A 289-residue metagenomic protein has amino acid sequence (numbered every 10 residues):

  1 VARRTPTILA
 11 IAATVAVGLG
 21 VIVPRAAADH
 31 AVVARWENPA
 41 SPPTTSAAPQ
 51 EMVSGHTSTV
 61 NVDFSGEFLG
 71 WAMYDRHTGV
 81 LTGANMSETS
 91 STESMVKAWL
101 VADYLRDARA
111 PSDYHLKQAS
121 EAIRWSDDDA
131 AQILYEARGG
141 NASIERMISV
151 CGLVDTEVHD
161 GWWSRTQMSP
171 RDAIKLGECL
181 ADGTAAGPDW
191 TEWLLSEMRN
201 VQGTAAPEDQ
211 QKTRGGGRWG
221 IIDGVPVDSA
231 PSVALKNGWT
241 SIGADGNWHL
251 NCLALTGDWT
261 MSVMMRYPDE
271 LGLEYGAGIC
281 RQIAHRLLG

Functional and structural regions predicted by a protein language model:
V1-D29: Secretory targeting and sorting signals
T5, A27-P43, A47-W71, R76 (+1 more regions): Penicillin-recognizing serine hydrolase domain
W36-A47, H77-A84, A98-Y104, W125-D128: Acidic/histidine-rich, surface-exposed loop or edge segments in extracytoplasmic proteins
Y74, G83-V101, H115, A131-L134 (+2 more regions): Hydrophobic alpha-helical segments that drive targeting, anchoring, or assembly
G79, T89-P111, A122, M261: Active-site SXXK
T89, R106-E121, S126, R138-N141 (+1 more regions): Short, well-structured active-site flanking segments
M95-A98, D128, Q167-I174: Short alpha-helical patches at coil-to-helix transitions and adjacent helical residues in well-structured domains
